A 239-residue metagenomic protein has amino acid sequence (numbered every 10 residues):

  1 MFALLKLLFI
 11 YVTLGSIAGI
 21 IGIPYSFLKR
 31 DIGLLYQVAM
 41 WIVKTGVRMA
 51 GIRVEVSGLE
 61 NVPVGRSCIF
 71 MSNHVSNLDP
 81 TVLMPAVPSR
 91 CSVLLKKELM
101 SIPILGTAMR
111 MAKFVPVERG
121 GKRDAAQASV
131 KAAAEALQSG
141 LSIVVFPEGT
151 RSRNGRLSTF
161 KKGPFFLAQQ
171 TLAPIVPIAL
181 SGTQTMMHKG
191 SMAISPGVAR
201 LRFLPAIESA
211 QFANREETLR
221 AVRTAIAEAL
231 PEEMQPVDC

Functional and structural regions predicted by a protein language model:
M1-G33, Q37, E60-P63, E217-C239: Membrane-interfacial terminal anchoring regions of lipid-handling membrane enzymes
L5, Q127-C239: Non-catalytic C-terminal accessory region of glycerolipid acyltransferases and related lyso-lipid remodeling enzymes
A18-K29, G33-Y36, R48-A50, V64-K122: Catalytic core of membrane glycerolipid acyltransferases/transacylases, capturing the structured, soluble-facing
V38-G46: N-terminal nucleotide/polyanion-binding subdomain common to many enzyme families
V43, F114-R119, G149-T150: Short, basic, glycine/proline-bearing loop/turn elements
A50-S57, A126-Q127, T183-T185: Short gly/ser/thr-rich secondary-structure transition/capping motifs
V56, V115-V117, S209: Short acidic-hydrophobic, aromatic-tinged amphipathic segments that line or gate anion-handling sites
